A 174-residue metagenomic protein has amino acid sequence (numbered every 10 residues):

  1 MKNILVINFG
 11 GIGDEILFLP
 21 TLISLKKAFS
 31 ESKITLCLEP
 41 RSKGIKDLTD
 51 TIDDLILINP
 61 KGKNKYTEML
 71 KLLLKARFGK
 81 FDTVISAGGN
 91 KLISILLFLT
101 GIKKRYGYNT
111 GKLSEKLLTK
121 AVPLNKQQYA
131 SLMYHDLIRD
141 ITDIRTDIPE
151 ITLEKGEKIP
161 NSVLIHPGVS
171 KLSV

Functional and structural regions predicted by a protein language model:
M1-V174: Catalytic machinery of carbohydrate-active enzymes, primarily nucleotide-sugar-dependent glycosyltransferases
